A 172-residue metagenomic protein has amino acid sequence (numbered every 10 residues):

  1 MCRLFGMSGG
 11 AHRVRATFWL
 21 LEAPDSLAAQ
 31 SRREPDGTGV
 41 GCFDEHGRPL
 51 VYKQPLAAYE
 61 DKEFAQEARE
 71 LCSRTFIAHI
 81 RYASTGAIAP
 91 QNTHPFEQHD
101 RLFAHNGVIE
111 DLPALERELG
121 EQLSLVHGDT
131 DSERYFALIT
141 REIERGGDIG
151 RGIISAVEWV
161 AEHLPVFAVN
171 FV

Functional and structural regions predicted by a protein language model:
M1-A57, F76: Extreme N-terminus nucleophile/cap motif
C2, R101-D111: Conserved beta-strand-loop-short alpha-helix elements that form and flank the Mn2+/Mg2+-coordinating active site
M7-G10, H79-Y82, N106: Fold-independent oxyanion-binding glycine-rich loops and adjacent beta-strand/coil segments at enzyme active sites
R13, R69, Q122, E144 (+1 more regions): Small-residue-biased structural context
P24, P55-Q66, A78-D100, R117-E121: Short acidic (Asp/Glu) patches
V40, G107, Y135, F171: Residue-level signal for inorganic ion chemistry
E116-E142: Long, charge-dense
G146-V172: Catalytic core of PPM/PP2C metal-dependent serine/threonine phosphatase domains
